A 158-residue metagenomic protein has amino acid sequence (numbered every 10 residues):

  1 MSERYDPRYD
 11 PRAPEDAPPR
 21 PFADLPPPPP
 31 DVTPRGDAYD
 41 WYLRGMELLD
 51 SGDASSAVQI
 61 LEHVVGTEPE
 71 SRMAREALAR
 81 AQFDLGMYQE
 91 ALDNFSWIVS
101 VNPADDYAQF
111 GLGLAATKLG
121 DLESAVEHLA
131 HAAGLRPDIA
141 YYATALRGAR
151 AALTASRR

Functional and structural regions predicted by a protein language model:
M1-D37, R158: Long, contiguous interaction/recruitment modules in multidomain scaffold/adaptor proteins
P21, S51-H63, L85-W97, L119-H131 (+2 more regions): Structural signature of tandem alpha-helical TPR/SEL1-like repeats, specifically the intra-repeat loop/turn
D31-T67: Alpha-helical segment of the N-proximal tetratricopeptide repeat
H63-D84: Short, charge-rich amphipathic alpha-helical segments embedded in non-transmembrane helical bundles/solenoids
